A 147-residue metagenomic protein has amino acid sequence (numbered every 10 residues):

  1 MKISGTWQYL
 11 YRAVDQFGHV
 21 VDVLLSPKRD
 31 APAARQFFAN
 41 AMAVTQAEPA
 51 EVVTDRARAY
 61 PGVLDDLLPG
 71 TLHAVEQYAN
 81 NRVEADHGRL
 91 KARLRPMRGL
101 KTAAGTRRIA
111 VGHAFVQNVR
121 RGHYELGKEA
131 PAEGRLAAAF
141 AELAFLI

Functional and structural regions predicted by a protein language model:
M1-I147: Residue-level recognition of single "structural anchor" positions that define or cap local secondary structure
